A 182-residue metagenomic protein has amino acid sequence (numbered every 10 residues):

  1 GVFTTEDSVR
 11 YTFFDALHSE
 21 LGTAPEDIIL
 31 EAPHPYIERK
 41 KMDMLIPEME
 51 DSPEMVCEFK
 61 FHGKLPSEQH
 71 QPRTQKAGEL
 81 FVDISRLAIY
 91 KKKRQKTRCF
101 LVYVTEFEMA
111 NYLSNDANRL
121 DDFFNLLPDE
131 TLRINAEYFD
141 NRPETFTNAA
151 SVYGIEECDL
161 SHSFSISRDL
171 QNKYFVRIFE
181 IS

Functional and structural regions predicted by a protein language model:
G1-E20: Interdomain/boundary linker segments immediately adjacent to catalytic/signaling cores
H18-L45: A short acidic/basic microdomain associated with nuclease active sites
I29, M55, C99-V102: A structural signal for isolated positions on well-ordered beta-strands in alpha/beta enzyme cores
P35, H62-K64, E106-M109: Short, solvent-exposed loop/turn segments at secondary-structure junctions
M44-I46, S52-E68, L87: Conserved catalytic cores of phosphodiester-cleaving nucleases, focusing on short active-site segments
K64-R86, Y90: Mg2+/Mn2+-dependent nuclease catalytic core
K91-L120: Nucleic-acid nuclease catalytic cores
L113-S182: Non-catalytic C-terminal interaction segments of nucleic acid-processing enzymes
